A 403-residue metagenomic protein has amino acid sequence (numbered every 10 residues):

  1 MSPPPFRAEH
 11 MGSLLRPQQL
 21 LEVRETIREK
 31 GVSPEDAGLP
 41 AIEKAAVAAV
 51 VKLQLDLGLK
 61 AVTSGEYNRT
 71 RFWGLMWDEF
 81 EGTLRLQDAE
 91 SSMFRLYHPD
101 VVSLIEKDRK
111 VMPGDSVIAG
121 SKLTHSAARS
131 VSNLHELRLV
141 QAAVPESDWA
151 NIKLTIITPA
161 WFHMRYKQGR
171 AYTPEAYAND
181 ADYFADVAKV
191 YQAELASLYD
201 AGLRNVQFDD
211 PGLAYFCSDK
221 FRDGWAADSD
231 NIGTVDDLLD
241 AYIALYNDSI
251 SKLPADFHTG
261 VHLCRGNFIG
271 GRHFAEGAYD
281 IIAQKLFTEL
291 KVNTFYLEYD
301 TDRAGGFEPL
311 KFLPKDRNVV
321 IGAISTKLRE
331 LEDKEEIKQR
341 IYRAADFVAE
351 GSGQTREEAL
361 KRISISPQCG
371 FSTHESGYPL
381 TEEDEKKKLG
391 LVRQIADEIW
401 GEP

Functional and structural regions predicted by a protein language model:
M1-P403: Domain-level signal for soluble alpha/beta catalytic cores
